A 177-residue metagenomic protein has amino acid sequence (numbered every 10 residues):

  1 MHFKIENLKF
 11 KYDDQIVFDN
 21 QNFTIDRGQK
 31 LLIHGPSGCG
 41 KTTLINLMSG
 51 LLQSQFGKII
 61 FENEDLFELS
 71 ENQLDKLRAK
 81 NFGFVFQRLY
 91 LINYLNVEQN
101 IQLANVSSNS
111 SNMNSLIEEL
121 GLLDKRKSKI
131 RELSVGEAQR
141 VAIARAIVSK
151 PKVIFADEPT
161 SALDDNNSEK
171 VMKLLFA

Functional and structural regions predicted by a protein language model:
S49: Helix-to-loop junction immediately C-terminal to a conserved catalytic motif
G57-D65: Conserved ABC transporter NBD signature motif
D65, S110-K125: Conserved ABC ATPase "signature" region
L66-G83: ABC ATPase NBD coupling module
K129-Q139: Conserved ABC ATPase signature
K150: Conserved catalytic motifs of ABC-family nucleotide-binding domains
I154-D157: Catalytic Walker B motif of ABC-type/P-loop ATPase nucleotide-binding domains
